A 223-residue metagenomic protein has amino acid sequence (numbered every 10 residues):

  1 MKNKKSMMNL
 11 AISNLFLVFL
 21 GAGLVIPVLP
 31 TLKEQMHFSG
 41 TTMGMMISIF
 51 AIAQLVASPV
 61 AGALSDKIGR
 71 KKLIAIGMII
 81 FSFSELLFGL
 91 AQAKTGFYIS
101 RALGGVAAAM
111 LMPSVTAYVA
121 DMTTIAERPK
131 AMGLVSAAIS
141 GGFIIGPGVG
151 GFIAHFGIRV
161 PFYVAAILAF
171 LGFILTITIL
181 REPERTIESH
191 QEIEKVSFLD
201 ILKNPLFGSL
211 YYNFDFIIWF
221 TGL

Functional and structural regions predicted by a protein language model:
M1-K4, E182-Y211: Juxtamembrane intracellular "pre-TM" segments in multi-pass secondary transporters
S6-G44, I218-L223: Helix-loop boundary and gating motifs at the non-cytosolic
G23, A51-P59, F143-I144: Residue-level signature of mid-helix packing/kink "hotspots" within the transmembrane helices of 12-pass Major
K33-E34, L64-S65, V149-H155: Interfacial helix-cap and linker-helix signal at transmembrane-aqueous boundaries of multi-pass secondary transporters
V56-Q92: Conserved MFS/SLC helix-loop-helix module at the cytosolic interface between two early adjacent transmembrane helices
S84, T95-L103: Paired small-residue
S100-I139: Cytoplasmic helix-loop-helix junction between adjacent transmembrane helices in 12-TM secondary transporters
V135-I177: Helix-loop-helix hairpin linking two adjacent transmembrane segments in secondary transporters
